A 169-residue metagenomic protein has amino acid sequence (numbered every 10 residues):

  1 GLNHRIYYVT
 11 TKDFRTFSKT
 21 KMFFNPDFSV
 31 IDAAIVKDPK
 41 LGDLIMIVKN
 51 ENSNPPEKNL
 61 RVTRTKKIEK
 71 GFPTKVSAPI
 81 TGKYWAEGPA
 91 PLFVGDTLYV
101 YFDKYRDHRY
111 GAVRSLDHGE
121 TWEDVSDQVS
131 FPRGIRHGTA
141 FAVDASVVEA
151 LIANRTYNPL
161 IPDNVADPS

Functional and structural regions predicted by a protein language model:
G1-S169: Carbohydrate-active catalytic/glycan-binding domains of CAZyme proteins, especially the secreted or lumenal ectodomains
